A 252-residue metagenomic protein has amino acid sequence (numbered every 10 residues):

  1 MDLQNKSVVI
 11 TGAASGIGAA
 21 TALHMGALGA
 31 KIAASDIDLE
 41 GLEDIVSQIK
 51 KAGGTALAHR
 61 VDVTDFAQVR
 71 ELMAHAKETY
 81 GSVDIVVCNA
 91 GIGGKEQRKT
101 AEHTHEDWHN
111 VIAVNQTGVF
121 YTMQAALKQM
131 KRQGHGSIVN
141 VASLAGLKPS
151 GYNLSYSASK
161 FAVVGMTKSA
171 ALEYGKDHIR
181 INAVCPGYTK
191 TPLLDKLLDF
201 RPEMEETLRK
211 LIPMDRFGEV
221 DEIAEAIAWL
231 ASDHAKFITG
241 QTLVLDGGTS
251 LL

Functional and structural regions predicted by a protein language model:
D2-A33: Canonical Rossmann dinucleotide-binding motif of NAD(H)/NADP(H)-dependent dehydrogenases/reductases, specifically
L39-E40, R60-L72, H105: The beta1-alpha1 cofactor-binding region of Rossmann-like NAD(H)/NADP(H)-dependent oxidoreductases
Q97, K148, A228, T239-L252: Short C-terminal tail/terminal secondary-structure segment of NAD(P)H-dependent dehydrogenase/reductase domains
Q97-T100, T104-H109, L208: Substrate-binding pocket helix/loop in short-chain dehydrogenase/reductase
M123, S159, T167: Active-site helix of classical SDR
K128, L172-K176, K236: Alpha-helical segment proximal to the catalytic Tyr-Lys
S143: Residue(s) in the substrate-gating loop at a strand-loop-helix junction that position the organic substrate next
